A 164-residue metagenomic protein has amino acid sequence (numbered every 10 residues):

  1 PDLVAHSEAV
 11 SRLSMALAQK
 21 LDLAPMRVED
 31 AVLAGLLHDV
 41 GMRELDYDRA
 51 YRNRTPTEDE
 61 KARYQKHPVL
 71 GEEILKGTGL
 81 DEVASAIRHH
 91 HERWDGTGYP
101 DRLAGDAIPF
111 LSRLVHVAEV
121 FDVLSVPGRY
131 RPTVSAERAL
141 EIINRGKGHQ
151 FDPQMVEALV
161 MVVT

Functional and structural regions predicted by a protein language model:
P1-T164: Histidine- and acidic-residue-rich, metal-dependent catalytic cores
